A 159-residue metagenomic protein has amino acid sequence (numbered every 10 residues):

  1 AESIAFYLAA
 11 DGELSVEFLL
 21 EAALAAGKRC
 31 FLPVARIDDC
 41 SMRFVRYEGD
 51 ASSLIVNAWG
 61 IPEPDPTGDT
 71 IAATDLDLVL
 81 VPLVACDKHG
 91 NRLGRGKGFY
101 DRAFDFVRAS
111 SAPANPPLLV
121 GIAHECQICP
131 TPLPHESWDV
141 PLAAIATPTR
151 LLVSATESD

Functional and structural regions predicted by a protein language model:
A1-D75: N-terminal active-site beta-alpha-beta segment that forms phosphate/nucleotide-binding and substrate-recognition loops
F6-L8, V81-P82, T147: Redox-cofactor binding/interface segments in oxidoreductases and associated redox assembly factors
A10-G12, V84-K88: Short glycine-rich anion-binding loops that position phosphate/pyrophosphate groups of nucleotides and phosphorylated
C30, C40, C86, C126-C129: Generic recognition of cysteine residues
P62, P82-V84: A structured binding-face within diverse protein domains that lines the active/interaction site
D65-T70, T74-V79, K88-R92, D101-D159: Surface-exposed, charge/polar-rich loops and edge strands
